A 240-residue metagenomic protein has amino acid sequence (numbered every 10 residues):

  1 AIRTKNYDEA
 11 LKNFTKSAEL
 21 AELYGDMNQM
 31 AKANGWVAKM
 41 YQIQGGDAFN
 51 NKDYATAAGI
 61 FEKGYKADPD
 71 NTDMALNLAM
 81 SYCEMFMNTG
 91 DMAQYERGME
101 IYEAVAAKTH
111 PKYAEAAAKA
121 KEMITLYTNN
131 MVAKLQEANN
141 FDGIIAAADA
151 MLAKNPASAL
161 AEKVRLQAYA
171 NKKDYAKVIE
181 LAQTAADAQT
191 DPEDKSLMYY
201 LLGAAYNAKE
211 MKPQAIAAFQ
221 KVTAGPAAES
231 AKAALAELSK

Functional and structural regions predicted by a protein language model:
T4-K5, Q44, N51, M85 (+4 more regions): Structural motif corresponding to the intra-repeat A-B loop/turn of tetratricopeptide repeats
E22, P69-D70, H110-P111, P156 (+2 more regions): Short coil turns that delineate tetratricopeptide repeat
D26-M27, A33, M74, Y113-A116 (+3 more regions): TPR alpha-solenoid repeat register
Q29-W36, I43, N77, E84 (+6 more regions): Canonical tetratricopeptide repeat
G46, M80, E84-M87, A133 (+3 more regions): Residue-level recognition of tetratricopeptide repeat
T125-F141, A148, A159-D194: Alpha-helical adaptor scaffolds
